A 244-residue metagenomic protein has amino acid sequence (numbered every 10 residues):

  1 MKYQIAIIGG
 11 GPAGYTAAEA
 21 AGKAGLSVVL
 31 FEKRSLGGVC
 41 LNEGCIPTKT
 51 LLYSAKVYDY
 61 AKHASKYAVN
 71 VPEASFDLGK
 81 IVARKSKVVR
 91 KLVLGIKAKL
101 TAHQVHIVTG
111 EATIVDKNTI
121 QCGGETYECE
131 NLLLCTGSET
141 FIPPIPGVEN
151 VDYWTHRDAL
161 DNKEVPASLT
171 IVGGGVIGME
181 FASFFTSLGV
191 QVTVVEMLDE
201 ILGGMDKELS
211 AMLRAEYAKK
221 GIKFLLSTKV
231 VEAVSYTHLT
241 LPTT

Functional and structural regions predicted by a protein language model:
M1-G10, A167-V172: Beta1/beta-strand and adjacent pyrophosphate-binding region of the FAD-binding site in flavoprotein oxidoreductases
M1-Y3, E19-L26, F31-V165, L198-L202 (+3 more regions): Glycine-rich flavin
I5-V29, F181-T186: N-terminal Rossmann-like FAD-binding beta1-loop-alpha1 element of flavoenzymes
G10-G11, K33, G174-G175: Glycine-rich Rossmann-fold phosphate-binding loop(s) that bind the pyrophosphate of adenine dinucleotide cofactors
Y15, F141-I142, G178: Short glycine-rich, flexible loops that bind phosphorylated cofactors or substrates
E164-M197, G204-M205: Rossmann-like NAD(P)H-binding beta-loop-alpha module
T237-T243: Conserved small/polar residues in nucleotide/adenosyl-binding loops
